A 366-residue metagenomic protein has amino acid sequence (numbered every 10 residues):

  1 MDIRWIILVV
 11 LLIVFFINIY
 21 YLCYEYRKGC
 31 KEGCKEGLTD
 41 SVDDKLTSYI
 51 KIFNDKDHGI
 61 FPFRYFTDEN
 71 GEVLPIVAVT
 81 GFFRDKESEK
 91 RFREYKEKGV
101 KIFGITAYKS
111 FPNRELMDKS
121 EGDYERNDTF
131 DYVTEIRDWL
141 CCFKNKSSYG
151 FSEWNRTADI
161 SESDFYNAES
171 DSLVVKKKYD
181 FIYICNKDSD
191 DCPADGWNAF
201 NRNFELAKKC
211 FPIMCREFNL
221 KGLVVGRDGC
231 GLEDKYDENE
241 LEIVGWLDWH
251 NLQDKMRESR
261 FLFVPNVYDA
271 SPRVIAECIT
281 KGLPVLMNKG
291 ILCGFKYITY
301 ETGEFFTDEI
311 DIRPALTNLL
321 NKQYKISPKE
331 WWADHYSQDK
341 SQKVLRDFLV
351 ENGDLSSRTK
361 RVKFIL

Functional and structural regions predicted by a protein language model:
K31-E115: N-terminal pre-catalytic "stem/leader" segment of glycosyltransferase-like enzymes
I76-G196: Catalytic core of nucleotide-activated saccharide and alditol-phosphate transferases
F165-D237: Conserved catalytic-core segment of nucleotide-activated headgroup transferases in glycan assembly
G226-Q253, F261: Nucleotide-activated donor-binding/catalytic signature segment of Leloir-type glycosyltransferases, i.e., the conserved
V267: Aromatic "clamp/platform" in nucleotide-sugar-dependent glycosyltransferases that forms part of the donor/acceptor
P284-N288: Short hydrophobic beta-strand element within catalytic cores of glycosyltransferases and related nucleotide-activated
I298-I310, N318-N321: Conserved acidic donor-binding segment of nucleotide-sugar-dependent glycosyltransferases
L320-L366: A charged, aromatic-enriched C-terminal amphipathic alpha-helix characteristic of glycosyltransferases across folds
